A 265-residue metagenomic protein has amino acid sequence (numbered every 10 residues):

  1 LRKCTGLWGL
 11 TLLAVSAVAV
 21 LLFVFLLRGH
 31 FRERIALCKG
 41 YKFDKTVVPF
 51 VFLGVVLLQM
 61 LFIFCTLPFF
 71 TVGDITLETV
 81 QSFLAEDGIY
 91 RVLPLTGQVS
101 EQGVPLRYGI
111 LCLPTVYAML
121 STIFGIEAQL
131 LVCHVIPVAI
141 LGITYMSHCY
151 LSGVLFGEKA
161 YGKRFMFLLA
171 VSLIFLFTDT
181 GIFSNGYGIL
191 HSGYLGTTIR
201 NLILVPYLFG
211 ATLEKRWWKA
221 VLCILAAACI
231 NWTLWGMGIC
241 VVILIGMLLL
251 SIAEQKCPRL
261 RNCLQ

Functional and structural regions predicted by a protein language model:
L1-F43, E254, L260-Q265: Membrane-embedded, hydrophobic transmembrane alpha-helices
R2-C4, T180-G186: Juxtamembrane "helix-exit" motif on the non-cytosolic side of transmembrane helices
L12-L27, F52-L61, F175-L176, L244-I245: Hydrophobic core of alpha-helical transmembrane segments in multi-pass integral membrane proteins
S16, L141, T197, N201-L208 (+1 more regions): Hydrophobic core segments of transmembrane alpha-helices in multi-pass, intramembrane catalytic enzymes
L58-I174, S184-Y194, I199, I203: Active-site lumenal/periplasmic loops and adjacent helix-entry segments of GT-C-fold, multi-pass membrane
V205-W218: Membrane-interface transmembrane helices that cradle and orient dolichyl/undecaprenyl
W218-L234: Membrane-interface alpha helices of multi-pass inner-membrane proteins
G238-L264: Perimembrane helix-loop-helix junctions
